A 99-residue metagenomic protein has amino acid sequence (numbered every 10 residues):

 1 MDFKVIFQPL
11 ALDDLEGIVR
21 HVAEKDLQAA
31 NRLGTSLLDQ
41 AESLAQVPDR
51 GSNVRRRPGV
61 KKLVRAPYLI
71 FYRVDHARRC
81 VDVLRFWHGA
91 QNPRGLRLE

Functional and structural regions predicted by a protein language model:
M1-V60, R94, L98: Basic, Lys/Arg-enriched alpha-helical interface segments
D49-C80: Basic/aromatic recognition patch in beta-strand/loop cores that engages polyanionic ligands
L69, R73-E99: Enriched for short, Lys/Arg-rich terminal
